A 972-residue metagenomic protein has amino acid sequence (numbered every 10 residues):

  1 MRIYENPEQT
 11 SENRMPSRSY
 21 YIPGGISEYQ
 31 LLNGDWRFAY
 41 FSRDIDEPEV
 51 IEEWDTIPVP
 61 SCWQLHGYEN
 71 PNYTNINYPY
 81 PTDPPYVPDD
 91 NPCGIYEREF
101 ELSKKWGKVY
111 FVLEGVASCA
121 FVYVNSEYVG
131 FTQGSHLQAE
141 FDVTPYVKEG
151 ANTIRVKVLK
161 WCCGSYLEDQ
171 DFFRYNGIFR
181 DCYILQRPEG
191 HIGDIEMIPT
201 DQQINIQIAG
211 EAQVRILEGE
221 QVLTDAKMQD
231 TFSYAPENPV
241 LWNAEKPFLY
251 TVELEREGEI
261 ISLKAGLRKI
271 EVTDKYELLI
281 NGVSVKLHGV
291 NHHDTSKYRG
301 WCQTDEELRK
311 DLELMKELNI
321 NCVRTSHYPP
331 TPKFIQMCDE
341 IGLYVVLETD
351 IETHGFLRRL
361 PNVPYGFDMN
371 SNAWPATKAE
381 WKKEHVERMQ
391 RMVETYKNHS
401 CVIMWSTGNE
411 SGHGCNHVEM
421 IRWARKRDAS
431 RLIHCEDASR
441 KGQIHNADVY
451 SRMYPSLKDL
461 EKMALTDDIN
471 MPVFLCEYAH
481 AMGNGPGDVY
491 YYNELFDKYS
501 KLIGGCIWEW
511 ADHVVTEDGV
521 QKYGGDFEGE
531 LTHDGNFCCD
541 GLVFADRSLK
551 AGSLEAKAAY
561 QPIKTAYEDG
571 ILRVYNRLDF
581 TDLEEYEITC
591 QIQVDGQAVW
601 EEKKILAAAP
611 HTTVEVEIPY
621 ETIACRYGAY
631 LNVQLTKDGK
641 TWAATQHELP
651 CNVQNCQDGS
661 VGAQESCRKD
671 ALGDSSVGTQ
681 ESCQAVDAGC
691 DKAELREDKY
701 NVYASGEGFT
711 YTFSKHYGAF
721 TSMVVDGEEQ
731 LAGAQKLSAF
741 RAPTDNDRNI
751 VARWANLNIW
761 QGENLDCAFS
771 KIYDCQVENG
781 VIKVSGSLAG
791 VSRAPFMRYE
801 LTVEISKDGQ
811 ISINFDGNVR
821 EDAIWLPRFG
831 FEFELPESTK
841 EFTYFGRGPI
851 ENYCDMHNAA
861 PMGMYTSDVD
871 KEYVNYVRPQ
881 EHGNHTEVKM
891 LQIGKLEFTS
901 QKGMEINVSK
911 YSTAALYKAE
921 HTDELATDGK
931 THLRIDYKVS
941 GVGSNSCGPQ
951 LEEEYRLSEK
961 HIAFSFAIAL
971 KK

Functional and structural regions predicted by a protein language model:
M1-G24, V59, H66-E69, T74-P79 (+4 more regions): Extended substrate-binding grooves/exosites of carbohydrate-active enzymes
M1-P23, R37-F41, C62-N70, Y86-H191 (+5 more regions): Accessory beta-strand-rich segments of carbohydrate-active enzymes
C62-L65, E69-N70, N77-Y86, Q133-S135 (+10 more regions): An acidic-aromatic loop/edge-strand motif
L65-G67, G115, K160, N243 (+3 more regions): Beta-strand/loop-rich accessory regions of lumenal/periplasmic or secreted enzymes, predominantly carbohydrate-active
Y96-R98, L137-F141, D230-Y234, T612-I618 (+1 more regions): Short strand-edge motifs at loop-to-beta-strand transitions and within beta-strands of extracellular beta-rich domains
V122-V124, Q203-A226, I571-A607, V614-I618 (+1 more regions): Beta-strand-rich binding/interaction modules
K148-A151, A209-D274, T622-N655, A688-E694: Extended acidic/polar, glycine-enriched regions that form or flank non-catalytic beta-rich accessory modules
P188-G210, L549-E587, D687-K699, F815: Surface beta-strand/loop "capping" patches
